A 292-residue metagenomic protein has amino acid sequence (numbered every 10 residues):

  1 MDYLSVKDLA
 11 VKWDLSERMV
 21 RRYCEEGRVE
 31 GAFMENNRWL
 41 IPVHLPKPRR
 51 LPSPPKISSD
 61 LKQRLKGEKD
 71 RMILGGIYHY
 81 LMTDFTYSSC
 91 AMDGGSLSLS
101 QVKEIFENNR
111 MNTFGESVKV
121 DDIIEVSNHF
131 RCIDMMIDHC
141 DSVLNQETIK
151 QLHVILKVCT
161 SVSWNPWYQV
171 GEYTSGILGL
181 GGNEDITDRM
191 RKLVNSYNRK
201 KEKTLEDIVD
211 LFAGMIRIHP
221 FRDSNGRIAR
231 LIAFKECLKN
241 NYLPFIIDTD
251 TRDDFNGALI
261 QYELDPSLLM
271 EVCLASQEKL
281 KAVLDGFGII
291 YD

Functional and structural regions predicted by a protein language model:
M1-V29, M34-D292: FIC/Doc superfamily catalytic core
